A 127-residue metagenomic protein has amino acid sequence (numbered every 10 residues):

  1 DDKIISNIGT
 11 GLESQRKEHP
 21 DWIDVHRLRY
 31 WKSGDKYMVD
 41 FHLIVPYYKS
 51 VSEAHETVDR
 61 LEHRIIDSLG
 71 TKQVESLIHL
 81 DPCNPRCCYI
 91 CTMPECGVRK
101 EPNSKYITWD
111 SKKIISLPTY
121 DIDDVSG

Functional and structural regions predicted by a protein language model:
D1-G127: Peripheral (non-transmembrane) domains and long loops of multi-pass membrane proteins
